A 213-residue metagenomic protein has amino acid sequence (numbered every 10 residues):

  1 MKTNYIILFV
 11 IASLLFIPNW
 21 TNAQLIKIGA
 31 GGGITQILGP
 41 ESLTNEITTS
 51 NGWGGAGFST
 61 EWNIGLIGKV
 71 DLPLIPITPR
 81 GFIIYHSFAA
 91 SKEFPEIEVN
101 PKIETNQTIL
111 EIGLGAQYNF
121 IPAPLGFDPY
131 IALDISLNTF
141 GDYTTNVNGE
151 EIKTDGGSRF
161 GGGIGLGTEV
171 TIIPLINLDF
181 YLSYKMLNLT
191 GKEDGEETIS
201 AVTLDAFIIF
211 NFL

Functional and structural regions predicted by a protein language model:
M1-I6, Q24: Positively charged n-region of N-terminal signal peptides that target proteins for export
L8-P18: Bacterial N-terminal signal peptides
T21-P73, T203-L213: Short glycine/proline- and aromatic-enriched beta-strand/turn motifs that initiate or cap beta-hairpins
Q24-I26, F58-I64, N106-I112, F127 (+2 more regions): Residues that define the transmembrane beta-barrel architecture of outer-membrane proteins
E41-L43, G52-G54, F88-E93, G167-L213: Predominantly the C-terminal beta-signal and adjacent terminal strand-loop region of outer-membrane beta-barrel
T49-G55, I97-T105, N148-T154, T190-E196: Extracellular loop and loop/strand-boundary signature of outer-membrane beta-barrel proteins
I64-N148, I172, L204-L213: Gram-negative (and chloroplast) outer-membrane scaffold detector with strong preference for beta-barrel transmembrane
L114, I131-L137, S158-T168, Y184: Hydrophobic alpha-helical segments of small multi-pass membrane proteins
